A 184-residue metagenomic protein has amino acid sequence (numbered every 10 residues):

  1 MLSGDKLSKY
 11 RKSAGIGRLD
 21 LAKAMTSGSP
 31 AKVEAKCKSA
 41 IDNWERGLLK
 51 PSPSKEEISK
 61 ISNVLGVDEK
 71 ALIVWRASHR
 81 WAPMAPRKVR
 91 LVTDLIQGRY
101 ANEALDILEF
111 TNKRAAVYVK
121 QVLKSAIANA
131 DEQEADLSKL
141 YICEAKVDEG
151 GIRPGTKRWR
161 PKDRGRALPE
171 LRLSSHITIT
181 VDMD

Functional and structural regions predicted by a protein language model:
M1-I16: A short, Lys/Arg-rich alpha-helix, primarily the initiator
L7, L21-A22, I41-W44: Conserved hydrophobic/aromatic packing and binding residues within compact polymer-binding modules
L7, R18, M25, I58: Helix-turn-helix DNA-binding elements, focusing on the entry/boundary residues of the two helices that contact DNA
R11, A22-T26, A31, S62: The alpha-helix within a helix-turn-helix
T26-S52: Recognition helix of helix-turn-helix/homeodomain-like DNA-binding domains that insert into the DNA major groove
P53-A71: DNA major-groove recognition helix of helix-turn-helix/homeodomain DNA-binding modules
V67-R80, L91, L95, N102-D184: Structured, basic alpha/beta domains of bacterial-type, RNA-associated proteins
